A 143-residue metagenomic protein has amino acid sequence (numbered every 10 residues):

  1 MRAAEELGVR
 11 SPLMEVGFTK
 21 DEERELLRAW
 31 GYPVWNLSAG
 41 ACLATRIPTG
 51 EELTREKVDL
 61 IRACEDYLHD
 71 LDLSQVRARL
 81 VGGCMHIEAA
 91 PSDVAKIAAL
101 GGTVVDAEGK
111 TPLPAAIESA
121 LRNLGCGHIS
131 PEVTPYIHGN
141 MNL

Functional and structural regions predicted by a protein language model:
M1-A4, C42-T45, H86: A short alpha-helix capping/helix-coil boundary motif
M1-N36: Active-site adenylate/phosphate-handling loop in enzymes that bind or generate adenylated species
L7-S11, V16, G40-A41, T45 (+3 more regions): Flexible, active-site-adjacent loop/turn segments at secondary-structure boundaries
R10-S11, E51-E52, K96, V104-V105: Short, contiguous strand/loop micro-motifs
M14, P48, A90-V94: A broad detector of the eukaryotic-type serine/threonine protein kinase catalytic domain
V16, K20, N36, T54-K57 (+3 more regions): Generic structural signal for well-ordered, non-membrane alpha-helical segments in soluble metabolic enzymes
W35-V76: Mid-to-C-terminal Rossmann-like scaffold of FAD/NAD(P)H-dependent oxidoreductases
A63-L143: Peripheral terminal appendages
